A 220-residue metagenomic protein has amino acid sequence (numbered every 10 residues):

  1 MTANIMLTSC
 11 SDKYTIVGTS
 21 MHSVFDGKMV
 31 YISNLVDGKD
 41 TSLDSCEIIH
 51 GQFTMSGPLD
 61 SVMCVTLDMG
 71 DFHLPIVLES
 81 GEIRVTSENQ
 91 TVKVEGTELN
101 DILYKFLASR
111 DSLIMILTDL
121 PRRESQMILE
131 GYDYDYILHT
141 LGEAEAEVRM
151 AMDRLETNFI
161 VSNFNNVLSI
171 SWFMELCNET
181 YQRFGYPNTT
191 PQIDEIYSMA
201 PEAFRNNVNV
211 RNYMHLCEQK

Functional and structural regions predicted by a protein language model:
M1-T2: Sec-dependent N-terminal signal peptides
I5-S9: C-terminal motif of bacterial Sec signal peptides marking the signal peptidase cleavage site
C10-R149: A non-transmembrane, solvent-exposed segment enriched in polar/low-complexity residues
Y104, T140, L155, I160-V167: Soluble oligomerization/assembly scaffold segments of membrane-associated complexes
E124, G131, M152, F159 (+2 more regions): Leucine-rich amphipathic alpha-helices with coiled-coil/heptad-repeat character
A146-D153, Y186-Q192: Helix-turn-helix repeat elements of alpha-solenoid scaffolds
V161-K220: Charged, long alpha-helical assembly modules
